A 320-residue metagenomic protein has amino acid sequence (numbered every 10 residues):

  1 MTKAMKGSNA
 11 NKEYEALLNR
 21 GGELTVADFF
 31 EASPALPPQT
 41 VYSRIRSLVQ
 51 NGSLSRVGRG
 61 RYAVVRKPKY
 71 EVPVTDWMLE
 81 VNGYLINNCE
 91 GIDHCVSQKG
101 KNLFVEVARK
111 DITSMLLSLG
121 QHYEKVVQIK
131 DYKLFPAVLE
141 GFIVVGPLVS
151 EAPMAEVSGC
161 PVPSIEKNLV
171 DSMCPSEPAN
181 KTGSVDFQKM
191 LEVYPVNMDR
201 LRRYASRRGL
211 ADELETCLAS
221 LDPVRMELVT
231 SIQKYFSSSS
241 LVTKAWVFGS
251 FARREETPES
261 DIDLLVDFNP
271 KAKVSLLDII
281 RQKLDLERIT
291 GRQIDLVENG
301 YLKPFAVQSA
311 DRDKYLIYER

Functional and structural regions predicted by a protein language model:
A4-S8, R61-M78: Short, cationic-aromatic polyanion-contact patches
N11-A27, R44-N51, R56, K69-V72 (+1 more regions): Helical scaffold of the NTase/Pol beta-like nucleotidyltransferase catalytic core
D28-A32: A short acidic, leucine-rich amphipathic alpha-helix
A35-S47: Short amphipathic alpha-helical interaction segments
P68-V96: Short, amphipathic alpha-helical interaction segments positioned at domain boundaries
S97-I112, G249, R254-K273: Catalytic metal-binding acidic patch
A108, P161, K167-S172, E177-P178 (+4 more regions): Catalytic core of pol beta-like nucleotidyltransferases
Y132-D222: Hydrophobic alpha-helical interaction segments
